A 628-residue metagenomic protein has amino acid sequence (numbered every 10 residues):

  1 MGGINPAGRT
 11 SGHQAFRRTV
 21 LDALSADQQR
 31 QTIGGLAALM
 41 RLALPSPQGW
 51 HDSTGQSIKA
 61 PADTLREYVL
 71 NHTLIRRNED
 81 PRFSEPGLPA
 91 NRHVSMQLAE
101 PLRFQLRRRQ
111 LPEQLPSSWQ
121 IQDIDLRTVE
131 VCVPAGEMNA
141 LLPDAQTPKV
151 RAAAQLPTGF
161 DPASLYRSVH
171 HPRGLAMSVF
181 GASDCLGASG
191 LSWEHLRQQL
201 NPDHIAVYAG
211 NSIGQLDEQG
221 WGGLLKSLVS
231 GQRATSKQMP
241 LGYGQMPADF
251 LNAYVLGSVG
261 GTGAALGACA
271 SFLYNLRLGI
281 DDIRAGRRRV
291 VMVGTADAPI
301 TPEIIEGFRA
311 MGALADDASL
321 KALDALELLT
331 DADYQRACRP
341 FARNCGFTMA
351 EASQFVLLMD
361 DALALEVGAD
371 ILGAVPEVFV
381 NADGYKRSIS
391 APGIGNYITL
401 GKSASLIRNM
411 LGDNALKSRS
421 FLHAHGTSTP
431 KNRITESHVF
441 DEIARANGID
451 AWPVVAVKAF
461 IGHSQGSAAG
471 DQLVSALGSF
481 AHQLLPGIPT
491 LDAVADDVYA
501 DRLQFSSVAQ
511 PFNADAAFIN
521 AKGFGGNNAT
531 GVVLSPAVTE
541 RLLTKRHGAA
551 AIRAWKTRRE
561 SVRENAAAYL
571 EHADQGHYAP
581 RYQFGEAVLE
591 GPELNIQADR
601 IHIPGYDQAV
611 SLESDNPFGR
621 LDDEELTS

Functional and structural regions predicted by a protein language model:
M1, L196-P202, G412-K417, N447-I449 (+4 more regions): Flexible, low-complexity linker/loop segments at domain and module junctions
M1-G2, S319-D413, F421, P536-Y606: Condensing-enzyme catalytic core mediating Claisen C-C bond formation in acyl metabolism
M1-H195, A209-L224, G231, Y243-G261 (+1 more regions): A glycine- and small-residue-enriched flexible loop/hinge segment at structural boundaries
C132-A176, G214-L278, M311-L314, A318-T348 (+1 more regions): Conserved catalytic cysteine-centered active-site region of acyl-thioester-dependent Claisen-condensing enzymes
M177-L191, G244, A248, G263-D297 (+4 more regions): Active-site-proximal alpha-helical scaffold in enzymes
A182, V207, F272, G279 (+7 more regions): Conserved small-residue
L186-N201, V255, A364-G368, L400-F421 (+1 more regions): Phosphate/pyrophosphate-binding loops at sites that engage ATP/ADP/AMP, CoA/4′-phosphopantetheine, polyphosphate
R287-C345, V378-P392, A424-R433, D450-R502: Acyl-CoA/ACP chain-elongation machinery
